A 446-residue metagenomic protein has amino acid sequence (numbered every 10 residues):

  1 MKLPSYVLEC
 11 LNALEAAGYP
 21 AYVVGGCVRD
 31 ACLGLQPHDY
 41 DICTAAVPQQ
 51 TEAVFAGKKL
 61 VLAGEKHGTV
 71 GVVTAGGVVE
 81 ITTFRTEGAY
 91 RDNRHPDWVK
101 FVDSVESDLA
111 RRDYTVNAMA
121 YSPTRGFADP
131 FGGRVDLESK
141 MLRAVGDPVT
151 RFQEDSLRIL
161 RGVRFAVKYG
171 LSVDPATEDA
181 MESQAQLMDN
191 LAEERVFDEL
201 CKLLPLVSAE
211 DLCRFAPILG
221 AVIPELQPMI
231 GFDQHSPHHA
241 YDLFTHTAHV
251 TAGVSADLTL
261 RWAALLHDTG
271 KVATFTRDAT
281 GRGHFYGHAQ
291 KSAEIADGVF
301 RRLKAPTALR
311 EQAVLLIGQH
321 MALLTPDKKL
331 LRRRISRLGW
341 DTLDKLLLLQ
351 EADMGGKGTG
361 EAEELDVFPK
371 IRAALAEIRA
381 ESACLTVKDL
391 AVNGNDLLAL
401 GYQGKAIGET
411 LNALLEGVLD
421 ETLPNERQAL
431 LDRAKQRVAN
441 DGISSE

Functional and structural regions predicted by a protein language model:
M1-E446: Catalytic cores of the polymerase beta-like nucleotidyltransferase superfamily and closely associated nucleotide
